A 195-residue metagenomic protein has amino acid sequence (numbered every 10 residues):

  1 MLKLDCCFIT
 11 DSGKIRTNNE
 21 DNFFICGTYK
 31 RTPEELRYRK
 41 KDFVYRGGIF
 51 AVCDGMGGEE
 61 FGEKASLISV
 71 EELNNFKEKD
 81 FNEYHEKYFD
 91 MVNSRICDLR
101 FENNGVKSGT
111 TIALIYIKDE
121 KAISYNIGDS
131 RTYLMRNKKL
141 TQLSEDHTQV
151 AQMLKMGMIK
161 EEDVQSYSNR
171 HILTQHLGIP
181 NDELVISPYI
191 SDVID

Functional and structural regions predicted by a protein language model:
M1-D195: PP2C/PPM-type serine/threonine phosphatase catalytic domain
